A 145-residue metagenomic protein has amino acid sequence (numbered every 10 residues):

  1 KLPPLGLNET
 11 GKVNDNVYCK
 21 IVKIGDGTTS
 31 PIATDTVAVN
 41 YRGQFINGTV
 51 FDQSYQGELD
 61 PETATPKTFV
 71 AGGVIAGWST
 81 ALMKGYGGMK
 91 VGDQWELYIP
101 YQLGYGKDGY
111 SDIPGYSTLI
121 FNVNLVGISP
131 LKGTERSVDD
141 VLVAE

Functional and structural regions predicted by a protein language model:
K1-E145: Cross-family detector of peptidyl-prolyl cis-trans isomerase
